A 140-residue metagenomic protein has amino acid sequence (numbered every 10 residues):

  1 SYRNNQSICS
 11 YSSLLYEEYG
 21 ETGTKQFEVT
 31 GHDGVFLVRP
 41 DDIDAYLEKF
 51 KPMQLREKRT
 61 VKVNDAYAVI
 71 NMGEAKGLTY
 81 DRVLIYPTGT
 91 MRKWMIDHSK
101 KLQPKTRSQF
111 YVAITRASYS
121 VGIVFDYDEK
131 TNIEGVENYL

Functional and structural regions predicted by a protein language model:
S1-L140: The feature marks helicase ATPase cores and/or their adjacent C-terminal helical subdomains in SF1/SF2/AAA+ helicases
